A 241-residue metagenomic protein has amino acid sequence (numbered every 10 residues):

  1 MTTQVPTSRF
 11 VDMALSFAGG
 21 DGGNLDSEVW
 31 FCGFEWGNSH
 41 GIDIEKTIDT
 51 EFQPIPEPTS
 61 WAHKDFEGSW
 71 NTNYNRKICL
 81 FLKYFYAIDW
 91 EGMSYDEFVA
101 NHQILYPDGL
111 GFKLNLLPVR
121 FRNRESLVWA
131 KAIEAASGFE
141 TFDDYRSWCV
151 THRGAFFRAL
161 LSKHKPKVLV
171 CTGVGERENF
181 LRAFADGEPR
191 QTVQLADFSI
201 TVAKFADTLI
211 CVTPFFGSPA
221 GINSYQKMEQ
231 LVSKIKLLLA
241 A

Functional and structural regions predicted by a protein language model:
M1-A87, E91-L105, G109, V150-L160 (+1 more regions): Active-site and ligand/interface coordination hotspots across diverse enzymes and nucleic-acid-associated assemblies
T2-F10, A135-R158, E176-A241: C-terminal capping/extension of enzyme domains
S27, K165-K167, K204-L209: A short helix->loop->beta-strand "cap" motif at the edges of active sites that frequently abuts
E28-W30, F112, V168-V170: Conserved beta-strand elements of the Class I
E35-S39, L117-F121, V174-E178, F215-A220: Short, solvent-exposed loop/turn segments at secondary-structure junctions
W61-W70, F85-Y86, N123-T151: Surface-exposed cleft-lining segments at the edges of enzyme active sites
L82, I88-E134, D197-I200: Active-site cradle of extracellular carbohydrate-active enzymes
F157-T172: Proline-aspartate-enriched helix->loop->beta-strand connector
